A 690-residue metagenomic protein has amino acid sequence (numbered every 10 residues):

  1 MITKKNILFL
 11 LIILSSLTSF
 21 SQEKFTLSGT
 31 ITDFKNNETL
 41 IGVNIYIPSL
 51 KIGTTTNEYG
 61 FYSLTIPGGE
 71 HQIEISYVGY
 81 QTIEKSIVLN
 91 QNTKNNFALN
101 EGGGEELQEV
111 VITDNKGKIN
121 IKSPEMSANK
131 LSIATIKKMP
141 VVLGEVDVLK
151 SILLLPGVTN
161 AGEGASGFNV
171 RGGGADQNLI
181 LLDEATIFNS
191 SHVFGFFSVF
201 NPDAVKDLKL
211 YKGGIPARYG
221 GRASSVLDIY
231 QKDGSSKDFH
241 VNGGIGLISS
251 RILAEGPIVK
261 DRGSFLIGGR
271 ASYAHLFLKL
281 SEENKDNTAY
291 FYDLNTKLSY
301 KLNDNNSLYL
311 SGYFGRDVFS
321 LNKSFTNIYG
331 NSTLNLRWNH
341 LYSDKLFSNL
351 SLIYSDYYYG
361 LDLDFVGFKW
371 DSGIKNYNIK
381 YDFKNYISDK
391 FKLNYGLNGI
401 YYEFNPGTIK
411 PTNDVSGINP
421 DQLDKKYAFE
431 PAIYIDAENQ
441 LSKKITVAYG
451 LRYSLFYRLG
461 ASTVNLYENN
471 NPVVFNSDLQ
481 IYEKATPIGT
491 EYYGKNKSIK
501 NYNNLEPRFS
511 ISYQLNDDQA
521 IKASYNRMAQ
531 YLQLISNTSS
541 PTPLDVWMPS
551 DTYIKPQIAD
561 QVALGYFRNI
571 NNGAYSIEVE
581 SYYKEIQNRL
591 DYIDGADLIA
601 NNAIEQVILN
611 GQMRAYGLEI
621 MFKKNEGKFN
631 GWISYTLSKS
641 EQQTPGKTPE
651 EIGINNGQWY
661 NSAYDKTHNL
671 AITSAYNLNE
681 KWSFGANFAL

Functional and structural regions predicted by a protein language model:
S21-E109, K444: Periplasm-facing N-terminal accessory domains of Gram-negative outer-membrane beta-barrel systems
Q81, V111-I215, V226, K232-D233: Periplasmic N-terminal accessory/gating domains of Gram-negative outer-membrane beta-barrel systems
G195-S198, K206-P216, S225-G256, S264-A289 (+3 more regions): Short strand-turn segments of transmembrane beta-barrel domains in outer membranes, especially the first one or two
G246-Y273, E283-V318, T326-L350, I387-F391 (+2 more regions): Transmembrane beta-barrel wall of Gram-negative outer-membrane proteins
A274, N305-N378, T408, D414 (+1 more regions): Flexible loop and strand-edge segments within Gram-negative outer membrane beta-barrel domains
N349, I353, A520-N526, L532 (+4 more regions): Membrane-embedded beta-barrel scaffold of Gram-negative outer-membrane proteins
G399-N516, K647: Signature of Gram-negative outer-membrane beta-barrel scaffolds
Y582-E585, I604-A689: Gram-negative outer-membrane beta-barrel transporters
